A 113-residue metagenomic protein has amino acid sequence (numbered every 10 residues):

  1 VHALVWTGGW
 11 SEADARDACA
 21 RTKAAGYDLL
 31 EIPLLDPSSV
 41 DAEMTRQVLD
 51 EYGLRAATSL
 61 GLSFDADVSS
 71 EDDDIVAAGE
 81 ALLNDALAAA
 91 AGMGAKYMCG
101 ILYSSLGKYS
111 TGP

Functional and structural regions predicted by a protein language model:
V1-A95: N-terminal pre-domain/capping segments
A86-G112: Active-site groove signature of glycoside hydrolases
